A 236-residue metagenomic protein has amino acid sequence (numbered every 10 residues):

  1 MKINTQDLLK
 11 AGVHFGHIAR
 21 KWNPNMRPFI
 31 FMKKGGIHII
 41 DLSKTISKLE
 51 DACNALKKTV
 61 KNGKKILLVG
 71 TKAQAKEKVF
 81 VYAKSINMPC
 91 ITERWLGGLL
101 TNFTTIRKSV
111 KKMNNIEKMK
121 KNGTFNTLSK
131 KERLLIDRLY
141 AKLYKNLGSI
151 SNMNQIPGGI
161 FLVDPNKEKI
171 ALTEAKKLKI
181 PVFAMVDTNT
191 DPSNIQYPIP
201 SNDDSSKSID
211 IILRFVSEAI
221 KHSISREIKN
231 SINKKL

Functional and structural regions predicted by a protein language model:
M1-K65, V69-N122, K130-R133, M153 (+1 more regions): N-terminal cationic and glycine-rich segments that engage phosphates or anionic surfaces
I40, V69, L162-D164, M185 (+1 more regions): Conserved beta-strand segments of the P-loop GTPase G domain that flank and frequently precede/overlap
A73, P165-N166, N202-D203: Short, surface-exposed acidic/glycine-rich loop or hinge patches that mediate macromolecular interfaces
I86-I195: Long, charge-patterned amphipathic alpha-helical coiled-coil/hairpin "stalk" segments used as oligomerization
A171-S225: Short glycine/threonine-rich loop/turn motifs
